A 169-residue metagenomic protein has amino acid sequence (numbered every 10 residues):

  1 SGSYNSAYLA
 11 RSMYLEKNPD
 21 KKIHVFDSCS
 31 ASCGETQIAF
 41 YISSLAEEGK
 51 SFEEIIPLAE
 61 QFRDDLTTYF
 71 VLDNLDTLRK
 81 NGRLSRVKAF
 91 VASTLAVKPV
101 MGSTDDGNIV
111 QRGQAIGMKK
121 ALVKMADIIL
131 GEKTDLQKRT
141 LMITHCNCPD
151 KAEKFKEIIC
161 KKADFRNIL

Functional and structural regions predicted by a protein language model:
G2-H24, S30-F40, S44-L169: Mixed-charge interfacial surface used for oligomerization/domain docking and macromolecular partner engagement
